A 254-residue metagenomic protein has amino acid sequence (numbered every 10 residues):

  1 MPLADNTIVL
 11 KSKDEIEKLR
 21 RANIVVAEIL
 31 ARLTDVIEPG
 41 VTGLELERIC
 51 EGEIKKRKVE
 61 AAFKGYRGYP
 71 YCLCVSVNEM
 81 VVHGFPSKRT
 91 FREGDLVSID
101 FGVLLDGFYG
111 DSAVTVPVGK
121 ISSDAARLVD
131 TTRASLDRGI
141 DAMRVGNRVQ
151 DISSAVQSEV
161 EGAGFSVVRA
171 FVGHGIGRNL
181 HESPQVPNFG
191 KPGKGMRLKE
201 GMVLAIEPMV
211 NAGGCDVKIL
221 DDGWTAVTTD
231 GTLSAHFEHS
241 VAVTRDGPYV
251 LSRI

Functional and structural regions predicted by a protein language model:
M1-I254: Active-site neighborhoods and metal-handling regions in enzymes and metal-associated proteins
